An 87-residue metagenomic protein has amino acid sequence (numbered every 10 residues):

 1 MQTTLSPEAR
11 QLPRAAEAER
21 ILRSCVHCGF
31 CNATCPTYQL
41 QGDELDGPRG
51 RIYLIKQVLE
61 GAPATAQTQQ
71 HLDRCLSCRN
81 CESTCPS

Functional and structural regions predicted by a protein language model:
M1-E19, Y38-S83, S87: Ferredoxin-type iron-sulfur electron-transfer modules in oxidoreductases and energy-metabolism complexes
V26: Conserved phosphoacceptor histidine of two-component systems
G29: Residues that scaffold, gate, or flank divalent-cation-dependent active/transport sites
C35: Polyanionic/metal-chelating signatures
